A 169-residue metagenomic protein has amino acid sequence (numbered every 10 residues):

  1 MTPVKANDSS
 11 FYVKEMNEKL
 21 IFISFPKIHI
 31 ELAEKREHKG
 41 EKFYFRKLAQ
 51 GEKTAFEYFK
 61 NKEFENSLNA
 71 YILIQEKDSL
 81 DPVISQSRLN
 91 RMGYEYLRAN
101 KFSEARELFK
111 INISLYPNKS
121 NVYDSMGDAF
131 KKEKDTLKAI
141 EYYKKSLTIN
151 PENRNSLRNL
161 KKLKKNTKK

Functional and structural regions predicted by a protein language model:
M1-E76: Long, contiguous interaction/recruitment modules in multidomain scaffold/adaptor proteins
A6-F11, V122-A129, L160-L163: Short, charge- and proline-biased low-complexity linear segments that act as flexible interaction/docking motifs
A33, K164-K168: Alpha-helix capping and inter-helical loop/turn segments
F43-K47, N112, Y143, S156: Polar/charged side chains located within well-ordered beta-strands of beta-rich proteins
K47-L48, R88, Y116-N118, E152 (+1 more regions): Mature soluble domains of exported/periplasmic/lumenal proteins and thiol-rich metal-chelating peptides
A55-K132, K138-E141: Alpha-helical adaptor scaffolds
T136-N155, K161-K164: TPR/TPR-like (Sel1-like) alpha-helical repeat modules
